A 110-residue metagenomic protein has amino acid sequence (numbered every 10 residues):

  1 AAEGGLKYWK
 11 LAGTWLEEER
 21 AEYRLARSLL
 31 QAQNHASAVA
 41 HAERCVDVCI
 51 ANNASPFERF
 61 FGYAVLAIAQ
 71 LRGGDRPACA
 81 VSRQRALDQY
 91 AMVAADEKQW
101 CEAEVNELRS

Functional and structural regions predicted by a protein language model:
A2-K10, E43-A51, Q84-A95: Amphipathic alpha-helical segments of tetratricopeptide repeats
